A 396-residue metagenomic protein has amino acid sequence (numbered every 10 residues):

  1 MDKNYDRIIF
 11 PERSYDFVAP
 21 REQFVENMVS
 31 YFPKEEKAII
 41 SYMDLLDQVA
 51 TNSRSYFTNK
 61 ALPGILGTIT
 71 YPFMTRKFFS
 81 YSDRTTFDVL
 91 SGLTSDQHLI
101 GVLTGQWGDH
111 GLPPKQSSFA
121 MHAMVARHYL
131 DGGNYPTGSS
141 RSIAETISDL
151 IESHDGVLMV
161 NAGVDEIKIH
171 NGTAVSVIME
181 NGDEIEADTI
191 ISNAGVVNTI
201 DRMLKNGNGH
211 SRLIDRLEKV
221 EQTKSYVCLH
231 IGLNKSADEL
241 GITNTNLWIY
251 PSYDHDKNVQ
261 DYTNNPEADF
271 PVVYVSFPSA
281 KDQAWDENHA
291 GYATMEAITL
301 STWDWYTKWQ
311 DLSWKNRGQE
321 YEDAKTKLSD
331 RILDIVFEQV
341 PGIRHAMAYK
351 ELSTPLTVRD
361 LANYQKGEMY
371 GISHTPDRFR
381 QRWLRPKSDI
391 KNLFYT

Functional and structural regions predicted by a protein language model:
M1-Y5, T94: N-terminal FAD cofactor-binding segment of flavoenzymes
P11-Q116: Rossmann-like flavin
S55-L62, E152-L158, H170, D238-E239 (+1 more regions): Surface-exposed helix-capping loop/turn segments at secondary-structure junctions
S91, A123-D183, D188: Helical element adjacent to the flavin cofactor pocket in flavoenzyme catalytic cores
D96-H110, F270-Y274, L333-T396: A glycine-rich dinucleotide-binding beta-alpha-beta segment and adjacent secondary-structure elements that constitute
V102-N134, S388-K391: Active-site-adjacent "gating/activation" loops or surface patches in catalytic cores
D165-H289: Mid-domain catalytic core of redox enzymes that form a hydrophobic substrate pocket/lid adjacent to a catalytic redox
N234-L356: C-terminal segments that line or cap access tunnels to active or ligand-binding sites in enzymes and enzyme-associated
